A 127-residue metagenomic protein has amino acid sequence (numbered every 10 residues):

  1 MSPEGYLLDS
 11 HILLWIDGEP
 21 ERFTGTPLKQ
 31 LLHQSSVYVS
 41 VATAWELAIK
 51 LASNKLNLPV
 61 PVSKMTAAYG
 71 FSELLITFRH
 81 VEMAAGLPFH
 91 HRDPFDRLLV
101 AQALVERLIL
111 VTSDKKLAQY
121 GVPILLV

Functional and structural regions predicted by a protein language model:
M1-V39, L51-K64, E106, A118-Q119 (+1 more regions): Short, well-structured N-terminal submotif of metal-dependent ribonuclease cores
D9-S10, T43, S113: A secondary-structure boundary/capping signal
L13, A44, V81, L117-A118: A generic structural signal for short hydrophobic patches within well-formed alpha-helices
V39-S40, I76: Short glycine/serine/threonine-enriched helix-capping/active-site loop that flanks the nucleotide-sugar donor pocket
P59, A68-K116, V122, V127: Active-site neighborhoods of divalent-metal-dependent phosphate/nucleic-acid chemistry enzymes
